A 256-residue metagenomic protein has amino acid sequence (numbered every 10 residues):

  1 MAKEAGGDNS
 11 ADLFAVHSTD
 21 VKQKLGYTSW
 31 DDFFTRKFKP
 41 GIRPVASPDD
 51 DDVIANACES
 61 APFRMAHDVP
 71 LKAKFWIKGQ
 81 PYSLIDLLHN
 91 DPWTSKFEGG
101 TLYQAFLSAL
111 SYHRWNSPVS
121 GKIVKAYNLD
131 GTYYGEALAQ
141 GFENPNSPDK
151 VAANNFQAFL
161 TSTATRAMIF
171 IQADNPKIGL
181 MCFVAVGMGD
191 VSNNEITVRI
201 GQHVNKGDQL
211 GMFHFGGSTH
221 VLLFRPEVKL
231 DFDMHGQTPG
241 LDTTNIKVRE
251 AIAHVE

Functional and structural regions predicted by a protein language model:
M1-E256: Contiguous, well-folded functional domains in the mature portion of proteins
